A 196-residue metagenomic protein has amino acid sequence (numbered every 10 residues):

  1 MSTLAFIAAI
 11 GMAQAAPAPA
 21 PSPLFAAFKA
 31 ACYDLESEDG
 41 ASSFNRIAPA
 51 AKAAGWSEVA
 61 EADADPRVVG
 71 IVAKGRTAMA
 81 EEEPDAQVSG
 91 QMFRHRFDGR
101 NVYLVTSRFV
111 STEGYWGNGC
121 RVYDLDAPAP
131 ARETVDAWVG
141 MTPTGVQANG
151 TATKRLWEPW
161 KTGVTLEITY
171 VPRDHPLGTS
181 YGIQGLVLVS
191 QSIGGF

Functional and structural regions predicted by a protein language model:
M1-A13: Sec-dependent N-terminal signal peptides
M12-P19, F196: Compositionally biased, proline/threonine/alanine/serine-rich low-complexity intrinsically disordered stretches
A16-K29, A62-L104: Accessory recognition modules or surfaces
P17-P49, R108-P130: Terminal, regulation- and interaction-focused segments at domain boundaries
A31, L35, A50-S57, W138-M141: Structured segments of extracytoplasmic/periplasmic soluble domains in secreted or envelope-associated proteins
A41-T77: N-terminal, post-signal-peptide region of Sec/Tat-exported proteins
E82-W157: Long, charged/polar, surface-exposed segments that mediate recognition or autoinhibition
V135-F196: Glycine-rich, aromatic-bearing surface loops/beta-hairpins
